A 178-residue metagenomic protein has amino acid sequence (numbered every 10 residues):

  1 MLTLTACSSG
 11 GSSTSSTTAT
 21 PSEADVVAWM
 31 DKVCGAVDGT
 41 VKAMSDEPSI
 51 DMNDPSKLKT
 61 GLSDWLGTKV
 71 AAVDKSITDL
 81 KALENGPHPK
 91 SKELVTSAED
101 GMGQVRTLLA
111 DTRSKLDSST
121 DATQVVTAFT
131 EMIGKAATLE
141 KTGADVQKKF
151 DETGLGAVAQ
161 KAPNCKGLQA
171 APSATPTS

Functional and structural regions predicted by a protein language model:
T3-A6: C-terminal motif of bacterial Sec signal peptides marking the signal peptidase cleavage site
S8-G11: Bacterial signal peptide processing site
T14-T68, A170-A174: Immediate post-signal-peptide N-terminus of mature secreted/exported proteins
D31-D38, K42, S63-D74, T96-A110 (+2 more regions): Generic structural signal for well-ordered, non-transmembrane alpha-helical segments in soluble/cytosolic regions
K75-E99, D111-Q124: Short, solvent-exposed, charged loop/turn and helix-capping segments that join or cap alpha-helices on peripheral
D121-T127, S173, T177: Long, low-complexity or tandemly repetitive, helically biased scaffold regions used for multimeric assembly/adhesion
Q160-S178: Short, low-complexity, Pro/Ser/Thr/Gly-rich segments in the mature regions of secreted, periplasmic
